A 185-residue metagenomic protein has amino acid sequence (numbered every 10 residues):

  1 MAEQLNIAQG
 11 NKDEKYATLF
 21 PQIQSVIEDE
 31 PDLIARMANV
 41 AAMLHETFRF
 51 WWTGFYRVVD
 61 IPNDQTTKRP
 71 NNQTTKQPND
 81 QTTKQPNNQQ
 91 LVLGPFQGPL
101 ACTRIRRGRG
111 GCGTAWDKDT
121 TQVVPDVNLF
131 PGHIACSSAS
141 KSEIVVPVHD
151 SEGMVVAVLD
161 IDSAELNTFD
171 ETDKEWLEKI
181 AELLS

Functional and structural regions predicted by a protein language model:
M1-D64, D80-P95, L100, K179-L183: Intrinsically disordered, low-complexity terminal regulatory regions
E3-I7, D162-I180: Regulatory loop-to-helix N-cap segments in sensory/regulatory domains that couple ligand/signal detection
W52-G54, C112, V145, V158: Short hydrophobic/aromatic beta-strand element in the GNAT-like acyltransferase core that lines or flanks the acyl-donor
R57, P95, D126, D160-S163: Residue-level recognition of conserved beta-strand positions in structured domain cores
N87-S138: Regulatory sensory and allosteric helical modules in signal-transduction proteins and certain transcription factors
S142-D150: A short, aliphatic-rich beta-strand micro-motif
H149-S163: Sensory-domain boundary capping and coupling elements
